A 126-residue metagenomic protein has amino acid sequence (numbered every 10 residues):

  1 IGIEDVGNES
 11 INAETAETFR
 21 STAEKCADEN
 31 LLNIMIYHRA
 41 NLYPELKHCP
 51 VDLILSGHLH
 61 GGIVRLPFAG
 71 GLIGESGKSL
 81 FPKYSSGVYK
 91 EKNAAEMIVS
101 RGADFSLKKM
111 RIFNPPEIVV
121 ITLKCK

Functional and structural regions predicted by a protein language model:
I1-G2, D28-L31, K90-M97, L123-K126: Beta-strand-turn-beta hairpins that frame and shape the catalytic cleft of phosphate-ester-processing enzymes
I1-I36, Y43-P44, K108-R111: Binuclear metal-dependent hydrolase catalytic cores centered on His/Asp/Glu-rich metal-binding motifs
E4-G7, R101-A103, C125: A broadly conserved detector of short glycine/acidic/proline-rich loop/turn motifs that flank catalytic sites and bind
A40-V119: Conserved beta-sheet core of the metallophosphoesterase superfamily
